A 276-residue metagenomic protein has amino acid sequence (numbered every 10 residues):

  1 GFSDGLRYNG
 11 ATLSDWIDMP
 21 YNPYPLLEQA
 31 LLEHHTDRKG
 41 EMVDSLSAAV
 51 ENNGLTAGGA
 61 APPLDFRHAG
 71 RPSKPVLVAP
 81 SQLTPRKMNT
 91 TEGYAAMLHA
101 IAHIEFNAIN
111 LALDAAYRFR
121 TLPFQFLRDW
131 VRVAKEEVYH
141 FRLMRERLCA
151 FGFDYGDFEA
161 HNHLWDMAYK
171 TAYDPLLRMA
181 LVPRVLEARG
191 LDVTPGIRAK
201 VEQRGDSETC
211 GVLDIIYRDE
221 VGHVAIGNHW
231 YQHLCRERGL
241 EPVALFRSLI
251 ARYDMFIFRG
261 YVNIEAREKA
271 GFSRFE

Functional and structural regions predicted by a protein language model:
S3-E276: Non-heme di-metal
